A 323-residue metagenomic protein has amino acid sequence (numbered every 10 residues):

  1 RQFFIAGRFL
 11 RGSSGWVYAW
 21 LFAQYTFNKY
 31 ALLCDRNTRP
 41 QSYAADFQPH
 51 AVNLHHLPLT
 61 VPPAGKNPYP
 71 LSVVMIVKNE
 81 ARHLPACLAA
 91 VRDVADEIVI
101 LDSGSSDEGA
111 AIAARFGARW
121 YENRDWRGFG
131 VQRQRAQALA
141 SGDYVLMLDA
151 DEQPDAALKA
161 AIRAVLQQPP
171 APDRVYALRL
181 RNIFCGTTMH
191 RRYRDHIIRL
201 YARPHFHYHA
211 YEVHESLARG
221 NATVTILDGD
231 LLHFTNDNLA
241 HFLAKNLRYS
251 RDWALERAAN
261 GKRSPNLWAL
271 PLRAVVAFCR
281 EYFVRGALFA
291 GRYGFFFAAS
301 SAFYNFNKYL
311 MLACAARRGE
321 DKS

Functional and structural regions predicted by a protein language model:
R1-N37, Y43-P63, G130-Q137, D143-Y144 (+2 more regions): Catalytic-site signature of metal-activated, phosphate-bearing donor transferases, centered on the GT-A/GT-A-like
K66-L71: A short, charged/proline- and glycine-enriched loop that marks the coil->beta-strand transition at the N-terminal
M75-E97: Short, well-formed alpha-helical segments that are part of the catalytic scaffolds of diverse glycosyltransferases
R82-P85, D107-F116, A157-L158: Acidic helix N-cap motif at the loop->helix transition within catalytic regions of sugar-transfer enzymes
A90, V94, D102-I112, D125 (+1 more regions): A conserved acidic beta->alpha catalytic loop
V94, F116-G117, H196, G220: Short, structured coil segments at secondary-structure junctions
D96, A110-L139, Q168: Conserved donor nucleotide-binding strand/loop of the catalytic core
